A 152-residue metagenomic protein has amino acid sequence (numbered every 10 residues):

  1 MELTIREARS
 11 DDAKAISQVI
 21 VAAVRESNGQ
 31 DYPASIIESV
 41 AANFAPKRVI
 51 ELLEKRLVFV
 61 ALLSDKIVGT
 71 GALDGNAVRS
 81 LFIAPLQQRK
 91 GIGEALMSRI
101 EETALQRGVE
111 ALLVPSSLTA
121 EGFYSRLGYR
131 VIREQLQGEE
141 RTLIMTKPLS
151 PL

Functional and structural regions predicted by a protein language model:
M1-K14, L149-L152: Conserved N-terminal entry element of GNAT/NAT acetyltransferase domains
S17, V21-K47: Conserved GNAT-fold acetyl-CoA-binding loop/helix
F44-V60, A77: A short helix-loop-beta-strand connector motif used in the catalytic cores of GNAT acetyltransferases and, in some
L57-G69: Conserved beta-hairpin
L81-Q88: A short, internal acetyl-CoA/4′-phosphopantetheine-binding micro-motif in the GNAT/acyltransferase core
R89-E102, R126: Conserved acetyl-CoA-binding loop-helix of GNAT-fold acetyltransferases
A104-S117: Conserved GNAT acetyl-CoA-binding A-motif
L113-P115, R130-M145: Conserved catalytic-core motifs of GNAT/GCN5-like acyltransferases
